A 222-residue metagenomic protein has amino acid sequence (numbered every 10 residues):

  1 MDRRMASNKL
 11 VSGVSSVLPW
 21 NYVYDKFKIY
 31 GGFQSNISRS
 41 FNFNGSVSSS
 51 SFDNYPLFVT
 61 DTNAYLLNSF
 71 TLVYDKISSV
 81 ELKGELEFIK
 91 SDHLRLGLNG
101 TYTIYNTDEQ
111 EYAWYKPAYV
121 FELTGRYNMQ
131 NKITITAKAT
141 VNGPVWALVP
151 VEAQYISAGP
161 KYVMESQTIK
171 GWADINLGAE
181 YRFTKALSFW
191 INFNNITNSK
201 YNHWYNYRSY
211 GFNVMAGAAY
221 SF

Functional and structural regions predicted by a protein language model:
M1-F222: Exposed, low-structure sequence patches enriched in small/polar residues
